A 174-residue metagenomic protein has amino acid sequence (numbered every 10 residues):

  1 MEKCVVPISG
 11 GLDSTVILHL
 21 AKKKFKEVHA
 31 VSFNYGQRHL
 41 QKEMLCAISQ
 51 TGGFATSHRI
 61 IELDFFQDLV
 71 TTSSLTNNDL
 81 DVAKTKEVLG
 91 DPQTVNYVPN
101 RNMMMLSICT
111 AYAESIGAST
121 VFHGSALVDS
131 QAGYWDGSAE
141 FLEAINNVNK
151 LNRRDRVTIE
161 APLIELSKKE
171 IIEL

Functional and structural regions predicted by a protein language model:
M1-L174: ATP-dependent adenylation/nucleotidyltransferase module used to activate substrates
